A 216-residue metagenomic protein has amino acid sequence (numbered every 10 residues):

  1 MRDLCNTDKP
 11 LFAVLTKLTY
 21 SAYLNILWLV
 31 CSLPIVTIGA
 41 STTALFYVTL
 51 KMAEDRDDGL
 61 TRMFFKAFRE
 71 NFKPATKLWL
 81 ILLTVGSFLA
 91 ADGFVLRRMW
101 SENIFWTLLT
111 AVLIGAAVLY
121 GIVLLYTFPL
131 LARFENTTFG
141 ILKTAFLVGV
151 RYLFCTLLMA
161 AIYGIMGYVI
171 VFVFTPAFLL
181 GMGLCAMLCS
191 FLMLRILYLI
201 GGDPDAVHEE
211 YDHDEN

Functional and structural regions predicted by a protein language model:
M1-L109, Y120-N216: Helix-coil boundary and N-terminal low-complexity module in membrane systems
